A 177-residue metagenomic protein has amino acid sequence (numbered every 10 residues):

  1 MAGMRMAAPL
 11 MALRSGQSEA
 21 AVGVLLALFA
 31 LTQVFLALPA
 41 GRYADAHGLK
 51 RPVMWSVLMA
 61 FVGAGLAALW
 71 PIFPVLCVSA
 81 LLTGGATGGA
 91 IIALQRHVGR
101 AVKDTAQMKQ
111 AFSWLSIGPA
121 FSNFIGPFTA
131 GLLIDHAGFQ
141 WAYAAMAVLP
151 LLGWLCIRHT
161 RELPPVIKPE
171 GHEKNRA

Functional and structural regions predicted by a protein language model:
M1-A30: Helix-loop boundary and gating motifs at the non-cytosolic
G16, G48, L69-P74: Helix-breaking motifs and short loop linkers at transmembrane-helix boundaries and internal kinks in secondary membrane
A30-L38, N123-F124: Residue-level signature of mid-helix packing/kink "hotspots" within the transmembrane helices of 12-pass Major
A37-G48, I134: Helix-to-loop junctions at the C-terminal end of transmembrane segments in multipass secondary transporters
R51-G65, A147: Structural signature of the two symmetry-related core transmembrane helices
P74-L82: Paired small-residue
L81-G118: Cytoplasmic helix-loop-helix junction between adjacent transmembrane helices in 12-TM secondary transporters
A142-R158: Symmetry-related core transmembrane helices of the 12-TM Major Facilitator Superfamily/SLC fold
